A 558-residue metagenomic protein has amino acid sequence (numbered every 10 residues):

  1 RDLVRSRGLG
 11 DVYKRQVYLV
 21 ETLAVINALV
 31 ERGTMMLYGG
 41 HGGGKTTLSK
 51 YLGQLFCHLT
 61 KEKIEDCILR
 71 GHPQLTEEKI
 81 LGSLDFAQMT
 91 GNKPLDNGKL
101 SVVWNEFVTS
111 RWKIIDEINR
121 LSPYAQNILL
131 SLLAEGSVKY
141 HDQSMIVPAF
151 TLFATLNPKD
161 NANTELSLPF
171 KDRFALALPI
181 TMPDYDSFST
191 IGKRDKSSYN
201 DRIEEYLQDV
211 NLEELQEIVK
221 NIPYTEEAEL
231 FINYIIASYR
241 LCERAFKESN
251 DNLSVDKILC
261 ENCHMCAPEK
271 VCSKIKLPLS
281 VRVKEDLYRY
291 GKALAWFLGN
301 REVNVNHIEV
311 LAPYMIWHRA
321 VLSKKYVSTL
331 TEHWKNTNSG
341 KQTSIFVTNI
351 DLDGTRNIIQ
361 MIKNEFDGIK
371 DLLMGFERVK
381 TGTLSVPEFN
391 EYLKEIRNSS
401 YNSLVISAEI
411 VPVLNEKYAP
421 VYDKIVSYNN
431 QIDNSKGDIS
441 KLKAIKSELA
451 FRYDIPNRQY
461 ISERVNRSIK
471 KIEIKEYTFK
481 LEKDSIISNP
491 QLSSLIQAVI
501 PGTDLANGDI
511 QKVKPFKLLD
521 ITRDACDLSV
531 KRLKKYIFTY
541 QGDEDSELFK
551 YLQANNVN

Functional and structural regions predicted by a protein language model:
D2-Y13: Single conserved hydrophobic/aromatic residue that forms the stacking wall/gate of nucleotide- or nucleobase-binding
K14-L23: N-terminal pre-P-loop "Q-motif" helix
A24-N27, M89-K113: Conserved alpha-helical scaffold flanking the Walker A/P-loop in AAA+ ATPase domains
V30-H72: Walker A/P-loop
F56, A87-N92, W112-I128, L133-L207 (+2 more regions): Canonical AAA+ ATPase core
G71-K93: Conserved NTP-binding/hydrolysis module of P-loop NTPases
I180-C263, N300: Conserved C-terminal "switch" segment of AAA+ ATPases
D256-T503, G508, L519-V557: C-terminal engagement/docking regions of AAA+ P-loop ATPases
